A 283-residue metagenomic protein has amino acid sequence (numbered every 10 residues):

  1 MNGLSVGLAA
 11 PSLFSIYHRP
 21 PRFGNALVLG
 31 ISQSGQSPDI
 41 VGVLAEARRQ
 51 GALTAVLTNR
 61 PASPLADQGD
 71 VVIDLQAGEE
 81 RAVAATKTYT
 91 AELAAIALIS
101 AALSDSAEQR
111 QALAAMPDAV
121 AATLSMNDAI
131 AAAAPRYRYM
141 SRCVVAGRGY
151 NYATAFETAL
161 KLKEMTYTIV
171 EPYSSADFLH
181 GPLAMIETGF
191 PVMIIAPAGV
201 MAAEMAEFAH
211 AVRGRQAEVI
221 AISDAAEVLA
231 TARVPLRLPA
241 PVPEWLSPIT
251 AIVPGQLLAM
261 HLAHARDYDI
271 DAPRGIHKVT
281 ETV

Functional and structural regions predicted by a protein language model:
M1-A119, I195-P241, L258: Glycine-rich phosphate-binding loops that contact phosphosugars or nucleotide phosphates
M1-V28, Q36, R49-Q50, S141-T188 (+5 more regions): Anionic-ligand anchoring segments at beta-strand to alpha-helix junctions in alpha/beta enzyme folds, i.e., glycine
V71-P191, M201, R266-V283: Active-site phosphate/pyrophosphate-binding segments
E157-T158, M205-A209, A251, R274: Composition- and surface-driven signal marking solvent-exposed, interaction-prone regions in large proteins
F190-A198, A251-I252, Q256: Hydrophobic membrane-spanning alpha-helices of multi-pass integral membrane proteins
E218-I220, R233-P235, P241-V283: Generic C-terminus detector
